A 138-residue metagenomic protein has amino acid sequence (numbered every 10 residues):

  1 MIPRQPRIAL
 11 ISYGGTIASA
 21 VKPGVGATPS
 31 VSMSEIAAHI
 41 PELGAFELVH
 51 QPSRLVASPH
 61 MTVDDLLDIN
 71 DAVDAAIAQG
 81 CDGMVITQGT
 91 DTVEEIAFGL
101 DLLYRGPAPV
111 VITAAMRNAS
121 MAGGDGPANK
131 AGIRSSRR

Functional and structural regions predicted by a protein language model:
M1-R138: Active-site histidine-anchored catalytic micro-motif
